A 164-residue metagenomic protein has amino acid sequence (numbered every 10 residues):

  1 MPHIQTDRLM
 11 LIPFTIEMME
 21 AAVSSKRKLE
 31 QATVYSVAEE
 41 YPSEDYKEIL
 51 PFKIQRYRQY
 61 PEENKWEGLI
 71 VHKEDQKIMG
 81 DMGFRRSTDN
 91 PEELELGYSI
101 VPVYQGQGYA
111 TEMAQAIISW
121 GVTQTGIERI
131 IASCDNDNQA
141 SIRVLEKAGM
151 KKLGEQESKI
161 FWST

Functional and structural regions predicted by a protein language model:
M1-E95, I100-V103, A116-W120, Q124 (+2 more regions): GNAT-family acyltransferases
G108-T111: Glycine-rich acyl-CoA binding loop
Q124-S133: Conserved GNAT acetyl-CoA-binding A-motif
A132-I142: Conserved beta-strand-loop-alpha-helix junction that forms the acyl-donor binding cleft
L145: Conserved active-site tyrosine of GNAT-family acetyltransferases
